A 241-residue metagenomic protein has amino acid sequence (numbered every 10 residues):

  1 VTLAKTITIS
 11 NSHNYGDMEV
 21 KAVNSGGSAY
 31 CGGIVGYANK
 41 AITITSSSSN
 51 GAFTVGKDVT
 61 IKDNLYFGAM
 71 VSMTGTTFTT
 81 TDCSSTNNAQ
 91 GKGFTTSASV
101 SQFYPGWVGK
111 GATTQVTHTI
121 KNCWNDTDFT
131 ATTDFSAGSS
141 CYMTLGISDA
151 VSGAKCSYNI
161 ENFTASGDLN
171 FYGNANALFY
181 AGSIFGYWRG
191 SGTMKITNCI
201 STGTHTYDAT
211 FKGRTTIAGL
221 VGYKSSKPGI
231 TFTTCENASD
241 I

Functional and structural regions predicted by a protein language model:
V1-I241: Surface-exposed loop/turn motifs in large extracellular/passenger domains
